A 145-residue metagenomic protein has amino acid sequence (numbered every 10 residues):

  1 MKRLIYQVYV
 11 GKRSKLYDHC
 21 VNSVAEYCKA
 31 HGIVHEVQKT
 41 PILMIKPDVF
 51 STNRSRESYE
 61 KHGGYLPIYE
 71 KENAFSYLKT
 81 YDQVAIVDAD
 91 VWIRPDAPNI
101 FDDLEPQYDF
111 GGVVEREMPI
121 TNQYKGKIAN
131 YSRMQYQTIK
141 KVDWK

Functional and structural regions predicted by a protein language model:
M1-E60, L66-E70, K79-Y81: N-terminal anchoring/stem segment of glycosyltransferases
Y6, E36, A85-V87, G111-G112: Hydrophobic/aromatic beta-strand patches that form the interior of the parallel beta-sheet core in alpha/beta enzyme
V10-K12, V91, E117: Short, glycine/serine-rich, charged loops/turns that create anion-binding and catalytic segments at active sites
N73: Active-site phosphate/pyrophosphate-handling residues
S76-T80, L104-Q107: Flexible, charged surface loops at secondary-structure boundaries
Y81-W92: Short beta-strand-to-loop acidic/aromatic patch adjacent to the donor-nucleotide binding site
I93-Y136: Conserved donor-nucleotide/metal-binding helix-loop-beta segment in metal-dependent transferases, i.e., the alpha-helix
V142-K145: Catalytic core and acceptor-binding pocket of nucleotide-sugar-dependent glycosyltransferases
